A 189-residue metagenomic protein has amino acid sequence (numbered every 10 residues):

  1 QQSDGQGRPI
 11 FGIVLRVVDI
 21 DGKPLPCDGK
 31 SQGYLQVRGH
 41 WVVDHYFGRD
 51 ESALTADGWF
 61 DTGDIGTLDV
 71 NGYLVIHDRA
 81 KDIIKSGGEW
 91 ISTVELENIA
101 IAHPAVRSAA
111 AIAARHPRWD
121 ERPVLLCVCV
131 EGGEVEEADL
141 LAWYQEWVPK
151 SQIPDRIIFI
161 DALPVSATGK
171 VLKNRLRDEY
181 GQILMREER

Functional and structural regions predicted by a protein language model:
Q1-L74, A80-I83, E97: Conserved AMP-binding/adenylate-forming
I13, A53, V106-R107, S151 (+1 more regions): Secondary-structure boundary/capping positions in well-ordered alpha/beta enzyme cores
V14-I20, D161-T168: Active-site and channel-lining beta-strand-loop segments that bind or position nucleotide-derived/phosphorylated
G39, D44-H45, I65-Q152, A162 (+2 more regions): AMP-binding/adenylate-forming catalytic core of the ANL superfamily
E179-R189: Acidic/polar alpha-helix N-cap and adjacent early helical turns within long charge-rich amphipathic helices/linkers
